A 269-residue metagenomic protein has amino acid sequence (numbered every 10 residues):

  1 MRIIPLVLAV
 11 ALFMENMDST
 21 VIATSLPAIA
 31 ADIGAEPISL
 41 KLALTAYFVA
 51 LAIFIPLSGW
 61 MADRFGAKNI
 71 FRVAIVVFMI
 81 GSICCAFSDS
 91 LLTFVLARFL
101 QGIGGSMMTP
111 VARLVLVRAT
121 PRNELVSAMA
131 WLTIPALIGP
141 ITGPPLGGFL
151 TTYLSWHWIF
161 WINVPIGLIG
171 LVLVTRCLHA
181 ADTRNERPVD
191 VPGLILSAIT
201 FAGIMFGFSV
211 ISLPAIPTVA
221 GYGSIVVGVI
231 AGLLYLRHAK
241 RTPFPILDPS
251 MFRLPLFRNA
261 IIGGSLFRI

Functional and structural regions predicted by a protein language model:
I4-A50, S155, V219, P243-I269: Transmembrane core module of solute transporters
I4-L8, F71, F78, F94 (+3 more regions): Hydrophobic alpha-helix/TM-entry signal in multi-pass membrane transporters
V7, I22, L42-A46, V73 (+9 more regions): Hydrophobic core positions of alpha-helical segments in small-molecule transporters and transporter systems
L8, T24, A28, L114 (+5 more regions): Transmembrane alpha-helix boundary and packing residues in multipass membrane permease domains and related
A11, P27, Y47, V77 (+5 more regions): Transmembrane alpha-helical core residues of multi-pass small-molecule transporters, especially secondary transporters
M14, D18, A50, C84 (+7 more regions): Residue-level hotspots within pore-lining transmembrane alpha-helices of multi-pass secondary transporters
F48, I55-P192: Helix-loop-helix hairpins in multi-pass membrane proteins, especially solute transporters
T152-G263: Hydrophobic transmembrane-helix bundles of small-molecule transporters
